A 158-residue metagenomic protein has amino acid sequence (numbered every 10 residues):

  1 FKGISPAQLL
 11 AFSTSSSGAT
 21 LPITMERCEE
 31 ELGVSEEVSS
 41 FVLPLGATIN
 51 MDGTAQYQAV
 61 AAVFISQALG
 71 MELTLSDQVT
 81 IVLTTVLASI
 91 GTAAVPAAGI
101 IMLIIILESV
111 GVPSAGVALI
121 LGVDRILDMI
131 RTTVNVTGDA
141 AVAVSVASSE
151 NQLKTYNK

Functional and structural regions predicted by a protein language model:
I4-Q58, L83-I100, V123, I130-S145: Alpha-helical membrane segments and immediately flanking helix-loop junctions that form or couple to the substrate/ion
A59-K158: Transmembrane alpha-helical segments and their short flanking loops that form helix-hairpins/helix-helix interfaces
